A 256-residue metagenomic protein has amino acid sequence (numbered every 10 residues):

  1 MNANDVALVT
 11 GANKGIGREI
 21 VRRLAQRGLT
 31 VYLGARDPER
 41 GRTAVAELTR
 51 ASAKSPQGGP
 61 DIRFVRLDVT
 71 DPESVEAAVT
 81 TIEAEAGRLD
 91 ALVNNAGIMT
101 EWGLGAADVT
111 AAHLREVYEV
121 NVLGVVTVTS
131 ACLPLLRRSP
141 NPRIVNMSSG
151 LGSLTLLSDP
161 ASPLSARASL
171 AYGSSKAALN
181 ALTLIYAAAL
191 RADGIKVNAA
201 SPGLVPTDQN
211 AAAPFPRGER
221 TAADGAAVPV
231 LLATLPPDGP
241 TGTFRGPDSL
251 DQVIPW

Functional and structural regions predicted by a protein language model:
M1-Y32: Canonical Rossmann dinucleotide-binding motif of NAD(H)/NADP(H)-dependent dehydrogenases/reductases, specifically
R27-T43: Conserved glycine-rich Rossmann-like NAD(P)H-binding loop of the short-chain dehydrogenase/reductase
P38, V65-A77, A111: The beta1-alpha1 cofactor-binding region of Rossmann-like NAD(H)/NADP(H)-dependent oxidoreductases
A51-E73: Rossmann-fold cofactor-recognition segment
G59-D61, T81-N94, T100-W102: A glycine-rich helix->loop->beta "capping" turn within Rossmann-like NAD(P)(H)-dependent oxidoreductase domains
I98-Y118, R137-A192: Catalytic loop of short-chain dehydrogenase/reductase
A177, A192, A199, T207 (+1 more regions): C-terminal helical subdomain
